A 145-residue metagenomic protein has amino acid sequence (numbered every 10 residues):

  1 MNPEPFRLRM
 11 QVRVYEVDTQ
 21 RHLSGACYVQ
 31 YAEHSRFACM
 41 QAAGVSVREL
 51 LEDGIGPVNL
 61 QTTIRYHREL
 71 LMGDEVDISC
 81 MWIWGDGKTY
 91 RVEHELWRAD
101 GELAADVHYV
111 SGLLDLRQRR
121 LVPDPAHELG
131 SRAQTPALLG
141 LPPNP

Functional and structural regions predicted by a protein language model:
M1-D77, I83-P145: Terminal targeting signals and extreme-terminal segments of soluble enzymes
